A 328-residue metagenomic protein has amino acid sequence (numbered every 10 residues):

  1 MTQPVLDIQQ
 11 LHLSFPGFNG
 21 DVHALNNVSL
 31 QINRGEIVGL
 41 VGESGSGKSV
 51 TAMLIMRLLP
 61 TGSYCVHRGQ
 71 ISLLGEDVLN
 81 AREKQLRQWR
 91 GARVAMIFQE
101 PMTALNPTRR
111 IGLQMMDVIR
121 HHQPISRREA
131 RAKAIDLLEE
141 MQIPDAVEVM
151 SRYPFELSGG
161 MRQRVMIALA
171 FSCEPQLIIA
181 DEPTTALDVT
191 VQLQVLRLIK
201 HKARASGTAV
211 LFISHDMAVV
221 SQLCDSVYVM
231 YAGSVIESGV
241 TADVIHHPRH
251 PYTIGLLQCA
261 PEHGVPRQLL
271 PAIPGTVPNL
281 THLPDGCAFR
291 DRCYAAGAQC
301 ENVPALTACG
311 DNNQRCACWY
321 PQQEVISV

Functional and structural regions predicted by a protein language model:
P4, P144-M150, S238-V328: Short catalytic/signature loops enriched in Gly
E43, I179, P183, L187-Q268: P-loop NTP-binding/switch modules centered on Walker-like glycine-rich loops
C65-D77: Conserved ABC transporter NBD signature motif
D77, D117, E129-E148, L257-Q258: Conserved ABC ATPase "signature" region
R152-L157, M161: Conserved ABC ATPase signature
S172-Q176: A short, proline-enriched helix->beta-strand linker immediately N-terminal to the Walker B motif in ABC-type P-loop
